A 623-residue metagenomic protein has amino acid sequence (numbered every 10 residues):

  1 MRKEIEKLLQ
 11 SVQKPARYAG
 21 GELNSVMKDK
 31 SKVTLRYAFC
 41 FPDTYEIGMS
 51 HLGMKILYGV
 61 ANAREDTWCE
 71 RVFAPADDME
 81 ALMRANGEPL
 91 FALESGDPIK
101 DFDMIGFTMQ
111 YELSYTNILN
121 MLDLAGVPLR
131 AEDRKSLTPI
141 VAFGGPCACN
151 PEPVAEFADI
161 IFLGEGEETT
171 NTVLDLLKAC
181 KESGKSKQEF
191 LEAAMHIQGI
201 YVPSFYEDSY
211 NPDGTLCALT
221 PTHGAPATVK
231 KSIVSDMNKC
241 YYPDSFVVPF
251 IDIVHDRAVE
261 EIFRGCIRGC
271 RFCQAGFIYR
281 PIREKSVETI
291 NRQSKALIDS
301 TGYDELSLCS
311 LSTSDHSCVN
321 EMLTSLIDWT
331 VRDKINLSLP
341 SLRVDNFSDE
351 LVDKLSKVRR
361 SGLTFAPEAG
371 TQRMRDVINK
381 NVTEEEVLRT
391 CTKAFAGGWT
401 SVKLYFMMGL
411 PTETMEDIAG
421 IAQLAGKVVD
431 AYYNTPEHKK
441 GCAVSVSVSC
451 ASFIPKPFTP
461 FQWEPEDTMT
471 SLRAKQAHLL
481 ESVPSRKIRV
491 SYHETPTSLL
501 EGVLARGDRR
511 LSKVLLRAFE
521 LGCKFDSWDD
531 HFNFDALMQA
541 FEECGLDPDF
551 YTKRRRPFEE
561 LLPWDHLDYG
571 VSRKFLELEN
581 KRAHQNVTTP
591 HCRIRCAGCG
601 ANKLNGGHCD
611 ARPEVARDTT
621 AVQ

Functional and structural regions predicted by a protein language model:
M1-S31, Y37-F39, P484-Q623: Radical SAM enzyme core and accessory elements
E6-A38, Y45-E46, P203, S209-V259 (+3 more regions): N-terminal [4Fe-4S]-dependent radical SAM core
Y37-D43, A61, V247-Q274, I298 (+2 more regions): N-terminal pre-triad scaffold of radical SAM enzymes
C40, A296-K403, M408-S447, P455: Conserved SAM/AdoMet-binding glycine-rich loop
H51, D252-E288, G598-V615: Canonical Radical SAM [4Fe-4S] cluster-binding loop centered on the CxxxCxxC motif and its immediate flanking residues
D66-D78: A short beta-strand-loop structural module common to alpha/beta enzyme folds
P75-T220, P457-D508, L516-H531: Glycine-rich beta-alpha loop elements in corrinoid/cobalamin-binding modules across cobalamin-dependent enzymes
A193-S204, L311-H316, P340-N346, G409 (+4 more regions): A glycine-rich phosphate-binding loop feature that marks nucleotide/adenosyl-phosphate handling sites
